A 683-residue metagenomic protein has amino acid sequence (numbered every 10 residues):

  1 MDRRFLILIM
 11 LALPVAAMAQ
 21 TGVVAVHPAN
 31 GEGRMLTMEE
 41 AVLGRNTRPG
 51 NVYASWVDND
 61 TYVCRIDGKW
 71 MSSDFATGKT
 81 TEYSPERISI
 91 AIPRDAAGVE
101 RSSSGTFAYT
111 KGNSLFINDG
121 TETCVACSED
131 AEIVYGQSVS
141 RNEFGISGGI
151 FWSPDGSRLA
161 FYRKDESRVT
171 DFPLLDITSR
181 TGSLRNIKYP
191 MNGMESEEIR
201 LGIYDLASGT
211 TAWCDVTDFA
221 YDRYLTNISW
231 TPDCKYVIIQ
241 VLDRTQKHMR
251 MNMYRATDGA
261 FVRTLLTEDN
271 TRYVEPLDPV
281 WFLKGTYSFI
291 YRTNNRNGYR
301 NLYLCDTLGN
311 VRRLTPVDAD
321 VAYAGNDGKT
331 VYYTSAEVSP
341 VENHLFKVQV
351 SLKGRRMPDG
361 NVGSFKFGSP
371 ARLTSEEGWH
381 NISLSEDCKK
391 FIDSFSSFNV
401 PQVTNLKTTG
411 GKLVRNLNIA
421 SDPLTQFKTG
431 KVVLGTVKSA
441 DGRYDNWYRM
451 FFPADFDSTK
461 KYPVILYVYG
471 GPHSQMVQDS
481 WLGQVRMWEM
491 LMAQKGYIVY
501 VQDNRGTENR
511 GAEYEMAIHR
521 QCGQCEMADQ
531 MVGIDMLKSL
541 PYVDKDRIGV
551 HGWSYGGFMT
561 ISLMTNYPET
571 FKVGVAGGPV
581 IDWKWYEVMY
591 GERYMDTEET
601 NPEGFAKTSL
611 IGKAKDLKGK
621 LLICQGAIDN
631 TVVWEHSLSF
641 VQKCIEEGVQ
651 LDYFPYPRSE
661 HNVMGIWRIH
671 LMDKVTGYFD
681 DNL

Functional and structural regions predicted by a protein language model:
H27, G44, V125-I150, F161-C214 (+3 more regions): Predominantly five- to eight-bladed beta-propeller fold
A29-P49, G209-V216, P370: A short helix->beta-strand "capping" segment at the edge of beta-propeller domains
P49-A54, A96, S138-P154, L225-S229 (+1 more regions): Signature of short aromatic-glycine-proline-rich micro-motifs recurring in repeat-based ectodomains
G50-S55, D60-S72, K79-P93, A160-K164 (+11 more regions): Non-catalytic accessory segments flanking enzyme active sites
V63-G68, D74, S103-S114, N118-D119 (+13 more regions): Beta-strand C-termini and the immediately following turn/loop, strongest in propeller blades
F75-G78, D119-T121, D205-G209, A256-D258 (+3 more regions): Short loop/turn segments that connect beta-strands within beta-propeller blades
D165, V169, S179-N310: Beta-propeller domains
D171, C234, N361, N381-L683: Serine-hydrolase catalytic core recognition
